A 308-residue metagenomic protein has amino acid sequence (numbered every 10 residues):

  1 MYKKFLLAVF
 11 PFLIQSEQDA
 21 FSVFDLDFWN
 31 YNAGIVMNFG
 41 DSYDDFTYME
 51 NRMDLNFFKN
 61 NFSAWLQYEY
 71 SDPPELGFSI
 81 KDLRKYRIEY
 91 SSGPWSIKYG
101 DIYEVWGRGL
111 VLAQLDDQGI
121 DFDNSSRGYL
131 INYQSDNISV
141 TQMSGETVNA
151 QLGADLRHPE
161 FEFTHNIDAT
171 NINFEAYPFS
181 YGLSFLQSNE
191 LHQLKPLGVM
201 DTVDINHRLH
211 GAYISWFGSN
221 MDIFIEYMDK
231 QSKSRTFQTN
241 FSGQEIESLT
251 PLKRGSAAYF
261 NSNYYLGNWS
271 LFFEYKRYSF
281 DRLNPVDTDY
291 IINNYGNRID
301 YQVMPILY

Functional and structural regions predicted by a protein language model:
K4-L13: Sec-dependent N-terminal signal peptides
S16: Short, basic/aromatic recognition patches that contact phosphate-bearing ligands
D19-M49, F57-K81, S91-P94, D117-Y308: Signature for the C-terminal beta-barrel architecture of outer-membrane proteins
S71, K81, K85, I102-R108 (+1 more regions): Acidic, small-polar-rich N-terminal luminal/periplasmic segments of exported/outer-membrane proteins
R87-E89: N-terminal accessory beta-strand-rich subdomains and adjacent acidic, glycine-rich linkers that precede catalytic cores
